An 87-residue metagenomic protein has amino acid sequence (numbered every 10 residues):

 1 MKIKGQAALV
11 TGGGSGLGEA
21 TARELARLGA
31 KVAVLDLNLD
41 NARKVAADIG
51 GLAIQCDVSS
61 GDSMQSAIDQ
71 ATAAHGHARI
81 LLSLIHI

Functional and structural regions predicted by a protein language model:
I3-V32: Canonical Rossmann dinucleotide-binding motif of NAD(H)/NADP(H)-dependent dehydrogenases/reductases, specifically
L28-K44: Conserved glycine-rich Rossmann-like NAD(P)H-binding loop of the short-chain dehydrogenase/reductase
L39-D40, C56-A67: The beta1-alpha1 cofactor-binding region of Rossmann-like NAD(H)/NADP(H)-dependent oxidoreductases
V45-G50: Short, conserved SAM-binding/catalytic segment of Class I S-adenosyl-L-methionine-dependent methyltransferases
Q70-L81: A glycine-rich helix->loop->beta "capping" turn within Rossmann-like NAD(P)(H)-dependent oxidoreductase domains
I85-I87: Conserved small/polar residues in nucleotide/adenosyl-binding loops
